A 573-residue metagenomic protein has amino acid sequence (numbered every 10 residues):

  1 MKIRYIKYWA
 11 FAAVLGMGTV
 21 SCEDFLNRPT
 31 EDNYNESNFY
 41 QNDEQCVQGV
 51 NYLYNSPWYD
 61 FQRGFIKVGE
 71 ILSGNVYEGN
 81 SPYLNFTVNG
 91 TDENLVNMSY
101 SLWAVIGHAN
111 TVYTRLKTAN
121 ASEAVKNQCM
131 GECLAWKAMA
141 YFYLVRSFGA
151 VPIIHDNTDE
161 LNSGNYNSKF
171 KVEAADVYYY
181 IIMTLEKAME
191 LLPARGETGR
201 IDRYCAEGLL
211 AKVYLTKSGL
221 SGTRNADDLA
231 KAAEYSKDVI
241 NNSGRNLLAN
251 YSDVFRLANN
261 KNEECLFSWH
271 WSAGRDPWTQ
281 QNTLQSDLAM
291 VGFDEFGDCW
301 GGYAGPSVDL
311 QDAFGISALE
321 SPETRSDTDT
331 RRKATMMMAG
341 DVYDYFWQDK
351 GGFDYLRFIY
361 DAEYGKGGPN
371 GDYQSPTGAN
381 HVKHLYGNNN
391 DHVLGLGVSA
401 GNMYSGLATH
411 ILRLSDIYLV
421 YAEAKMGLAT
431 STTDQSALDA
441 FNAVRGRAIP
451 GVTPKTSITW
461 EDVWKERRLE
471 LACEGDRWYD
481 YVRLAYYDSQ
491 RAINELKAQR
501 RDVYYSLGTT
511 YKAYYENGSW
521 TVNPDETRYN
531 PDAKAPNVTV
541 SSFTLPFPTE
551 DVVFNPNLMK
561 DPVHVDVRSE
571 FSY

Functional and structural regions predicted by a protein language model:
G18-S21: C-terminal motif of bacterial Sec signal peptides marking the signal peptidase cleavage site
E23-G79, Y178, E186-K187, R200-K366 (+3 more regions): An aromatic- and glycine-enriched ligand-binding surface/loop that stacks and positions planar moieties
N35, N42-Y59, N80-F148, S168-Y179 (+6 more regions): Conserved, well-structured interaction surfaces
L102-W103, Y180, F255-L310, Y404 (+3 more regions): Long, intrinsically disordered, low-complexity segments
V145-P152, G196, T216-N225, G427-S431: Short coil/turn linking the two alpha-helices of tandem helical-hairpin repeats
L319-R413, S572-Y573: Flexible, polar/acidic helix-loop-strand segments at domain edges
